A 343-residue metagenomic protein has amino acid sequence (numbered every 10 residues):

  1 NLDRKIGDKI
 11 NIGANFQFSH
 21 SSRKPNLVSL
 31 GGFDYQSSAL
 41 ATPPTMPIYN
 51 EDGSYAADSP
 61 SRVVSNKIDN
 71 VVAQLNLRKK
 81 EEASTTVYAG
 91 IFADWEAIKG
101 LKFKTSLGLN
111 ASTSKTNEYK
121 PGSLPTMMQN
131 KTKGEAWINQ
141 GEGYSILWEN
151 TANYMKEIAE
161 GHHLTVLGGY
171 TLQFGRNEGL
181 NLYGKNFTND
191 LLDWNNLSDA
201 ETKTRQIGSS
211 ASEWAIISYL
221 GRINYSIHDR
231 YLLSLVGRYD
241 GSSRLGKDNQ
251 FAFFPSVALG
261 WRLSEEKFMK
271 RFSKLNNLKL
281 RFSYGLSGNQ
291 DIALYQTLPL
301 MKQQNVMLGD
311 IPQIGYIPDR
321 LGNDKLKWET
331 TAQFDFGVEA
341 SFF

Functional and structural regions predicted by a protein language model:
N1, I216-L220, S242: Conserved interaction-surface patches within small, structured recognition/assembly domains
L2-R4, A89-W95, N150-Y154, G168 (+4 more regions): Residues on the lipid-exposed face of transmembrane beta-strands in outer-membrane beta-barrel proteins
D3-T86, S106-I217, E265-A332: Surface-exposed loop/interface segments of Gram-negative outer-membrane beta-barrel transport/assembly proteins
S218, A252-S256: Transmembrane beta-barrel architecture of outer membranes
L233-S242: Transmembrane beta-strand segments that form the barrel wall of outer-membrane beta-barrel proteins
S243-D248: Solvent-exposed loop/turn segments connecting transmembrane beta-strands in outer-membrane beta-barrel proteins
W328-F343: Membrane-embedded beta-barrel scaffold of Gram-negative outer-membrane proteins
